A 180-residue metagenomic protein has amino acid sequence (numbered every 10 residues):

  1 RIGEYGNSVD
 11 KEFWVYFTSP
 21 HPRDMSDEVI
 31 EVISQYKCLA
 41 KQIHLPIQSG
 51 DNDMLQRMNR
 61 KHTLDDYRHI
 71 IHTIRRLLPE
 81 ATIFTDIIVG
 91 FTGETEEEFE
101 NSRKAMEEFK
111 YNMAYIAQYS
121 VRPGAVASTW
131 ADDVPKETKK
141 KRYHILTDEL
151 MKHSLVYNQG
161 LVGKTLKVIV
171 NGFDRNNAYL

Functional and structural regions predicted by a protein language model:
R1-E96, E107: Conserved SAM/AdoMet-binding glycine-rich loop
P22, V89-G90, V121, F173-R175: Short, glycine-/Ser/Thr-/acidic-enriched flexible segments
I43-L45, A114, V168-V170: OB-fold and OB-like beta-barrel modules that bind single-stranded nucleic acids
D51-R57, P123-W130: A short acidic, helix-capping loop that chelates divalent metal ions and anchors anionic groups
H69, T73, N101-E108, T138-K152: A non-catalytic, amphipathic alpha-helix used as a structural packing/dimerization or gating element in enzyme scaffolds
M113-S120: Internal alpha/beta loop-helix hairpins
S120-P123, N158-Q159: AMP-binding (ANL) adenylation modules
T129-L180: Terminal RNA-binding accessory module
